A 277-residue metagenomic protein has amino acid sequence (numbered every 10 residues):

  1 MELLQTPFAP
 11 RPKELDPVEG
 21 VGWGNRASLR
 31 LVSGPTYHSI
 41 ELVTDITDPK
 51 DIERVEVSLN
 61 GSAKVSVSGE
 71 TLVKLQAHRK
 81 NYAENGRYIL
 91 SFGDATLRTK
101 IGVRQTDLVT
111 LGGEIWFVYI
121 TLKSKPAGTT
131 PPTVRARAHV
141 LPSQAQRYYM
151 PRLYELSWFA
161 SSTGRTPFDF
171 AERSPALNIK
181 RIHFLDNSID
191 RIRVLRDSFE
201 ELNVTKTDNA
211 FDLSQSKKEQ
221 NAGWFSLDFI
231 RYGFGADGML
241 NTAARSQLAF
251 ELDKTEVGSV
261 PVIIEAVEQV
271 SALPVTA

Functional and structural regions predicted by a protein language model:
M1-A277: Beta-strand-centric surfaces of beta-sandwich/beta-rich domains
